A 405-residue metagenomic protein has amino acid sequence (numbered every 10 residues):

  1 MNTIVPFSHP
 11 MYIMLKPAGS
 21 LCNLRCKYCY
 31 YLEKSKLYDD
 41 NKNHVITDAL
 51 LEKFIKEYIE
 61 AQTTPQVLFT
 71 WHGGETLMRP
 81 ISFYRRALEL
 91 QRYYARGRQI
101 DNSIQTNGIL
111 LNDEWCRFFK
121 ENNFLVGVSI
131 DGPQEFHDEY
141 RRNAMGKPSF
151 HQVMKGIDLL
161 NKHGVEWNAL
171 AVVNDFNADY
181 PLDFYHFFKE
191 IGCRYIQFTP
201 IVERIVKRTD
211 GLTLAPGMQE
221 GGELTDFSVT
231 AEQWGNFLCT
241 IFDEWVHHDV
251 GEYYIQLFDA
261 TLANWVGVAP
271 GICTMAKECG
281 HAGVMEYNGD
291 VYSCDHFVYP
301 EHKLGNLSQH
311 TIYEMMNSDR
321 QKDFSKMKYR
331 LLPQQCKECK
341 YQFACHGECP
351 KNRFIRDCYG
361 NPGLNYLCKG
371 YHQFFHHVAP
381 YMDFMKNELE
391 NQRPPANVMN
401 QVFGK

Functional and structural regions predicted by a protein language model:
M1-R117, E121-N122: Conserved alpha-helical substructure of the radical SAM core
M1-V5, H186, E338: Long, charge-rich, low-complexity alpha-helical segments
C22, C26-C29, C273, C279 (+5 more regions): Disulfide-bonded cysteines in secreted/extracellular proteins and peptides
I55-K56, M78-Q197, R204-V206: Conserved AdoMet/S-adenosylmethionine-binding subsite of the radical SAM
N143-H151, D158, K162-T274, E278 (+3 more regions): Radical SAM enzyme [4Fe-4S]-AdoMet core and its adjacent flexible, acidic and glycine-rich loops/tails across
Y287: Short, ordered coil/turn segments that flank beta-strands lining enzyme active or ligand-binding pockets
V298-K405: Flexible mid-to-C-terminal extensions adjoining Fe-S/redox cofactors in radical SAM and related proteins
